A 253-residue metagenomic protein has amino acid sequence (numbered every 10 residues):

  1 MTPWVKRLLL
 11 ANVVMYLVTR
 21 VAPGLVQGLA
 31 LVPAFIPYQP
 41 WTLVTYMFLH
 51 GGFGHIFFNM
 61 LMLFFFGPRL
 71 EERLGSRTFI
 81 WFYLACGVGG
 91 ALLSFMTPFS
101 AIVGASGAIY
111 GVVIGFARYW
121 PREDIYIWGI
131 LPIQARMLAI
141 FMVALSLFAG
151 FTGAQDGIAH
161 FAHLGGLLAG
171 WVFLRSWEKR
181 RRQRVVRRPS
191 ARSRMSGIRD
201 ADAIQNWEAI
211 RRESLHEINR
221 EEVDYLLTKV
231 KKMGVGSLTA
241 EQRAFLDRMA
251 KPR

Functional and structural regions predicted by a protein language model:
M1-L226, M233: A detector for small-residue-rich transmembrane helices and their helix-helix packing motifs
E217-R253: Terminal membrane-proximal soluble interaction domains of membrane-associated proteins
